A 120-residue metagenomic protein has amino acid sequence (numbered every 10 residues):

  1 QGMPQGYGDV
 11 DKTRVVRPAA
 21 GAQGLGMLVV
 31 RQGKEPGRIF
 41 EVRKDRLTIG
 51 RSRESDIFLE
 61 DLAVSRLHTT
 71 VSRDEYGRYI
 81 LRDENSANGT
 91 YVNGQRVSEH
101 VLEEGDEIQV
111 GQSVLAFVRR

Functional and structural regions predicted by a protein language model:
Q1-E60: Intrinsically disordered, low-complexity acidic Ser/Thr-rich regulatory segments
R38-R119: Forkhead-associated
